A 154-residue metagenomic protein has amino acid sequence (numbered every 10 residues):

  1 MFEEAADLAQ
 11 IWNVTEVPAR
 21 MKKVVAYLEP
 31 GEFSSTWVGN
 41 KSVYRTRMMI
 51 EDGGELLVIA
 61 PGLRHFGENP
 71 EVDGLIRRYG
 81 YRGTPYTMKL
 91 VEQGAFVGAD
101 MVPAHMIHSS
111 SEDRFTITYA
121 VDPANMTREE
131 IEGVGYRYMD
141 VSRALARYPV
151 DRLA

Functional and structural regions predicted by a protein language model:
M1-E32: Membrane-embedded hairpin module used as a gating/binding unit in multi-pass transport and secretion proteins
P30-F33, L63-H65: Short, catalytically relevant binding-site loops at active-site mouths
S34-V38: Glycine/threonine-rich flexible loop motifs
G39-A154: C-terminal non-catalytic interaction/assembly regions of soluble proteins
